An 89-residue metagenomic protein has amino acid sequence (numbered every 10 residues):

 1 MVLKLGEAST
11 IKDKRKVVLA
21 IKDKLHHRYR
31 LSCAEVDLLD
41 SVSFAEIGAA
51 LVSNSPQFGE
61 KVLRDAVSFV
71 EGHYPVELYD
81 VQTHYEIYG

Functional and structural regions predicted by a protein language model:
M1-H27: N-terminal first-folded block
M1-L3, I47-A49, V81-Y85: A structural signal for short, well-ordered beta-strand segments
V2, A8, L39, P75 (+1 more regions): Generic secondary-structure boundary/loop-capping signal
Y29-V36, E77-T83: Short beta-strand elements
A34-N54, Y88: Short, charge-patterned binding micro-sites
S53-G89: C-terminal structural segments of small proteins and small subunits
